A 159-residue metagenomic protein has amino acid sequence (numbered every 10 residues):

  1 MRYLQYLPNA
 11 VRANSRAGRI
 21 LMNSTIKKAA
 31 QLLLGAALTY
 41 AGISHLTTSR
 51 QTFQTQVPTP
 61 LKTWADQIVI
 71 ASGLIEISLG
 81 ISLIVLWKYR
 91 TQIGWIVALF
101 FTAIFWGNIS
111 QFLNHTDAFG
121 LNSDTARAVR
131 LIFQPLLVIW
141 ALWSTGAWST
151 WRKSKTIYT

Functional and structural regions predicted by a protein language model:
R2-T159: Membrane-interface extramembranous regions
